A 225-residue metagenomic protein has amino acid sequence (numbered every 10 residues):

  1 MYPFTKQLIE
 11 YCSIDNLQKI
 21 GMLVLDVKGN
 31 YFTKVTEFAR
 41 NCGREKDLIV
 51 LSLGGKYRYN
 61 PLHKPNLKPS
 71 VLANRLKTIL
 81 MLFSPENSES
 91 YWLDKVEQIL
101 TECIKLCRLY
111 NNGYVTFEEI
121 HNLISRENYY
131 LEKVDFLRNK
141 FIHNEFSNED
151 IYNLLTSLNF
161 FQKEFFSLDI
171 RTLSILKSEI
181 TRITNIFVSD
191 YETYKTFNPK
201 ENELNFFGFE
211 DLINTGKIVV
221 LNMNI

Functional and structural regions predicted by a protein language model:
M1-I225: P-loop NTPase motor domains
